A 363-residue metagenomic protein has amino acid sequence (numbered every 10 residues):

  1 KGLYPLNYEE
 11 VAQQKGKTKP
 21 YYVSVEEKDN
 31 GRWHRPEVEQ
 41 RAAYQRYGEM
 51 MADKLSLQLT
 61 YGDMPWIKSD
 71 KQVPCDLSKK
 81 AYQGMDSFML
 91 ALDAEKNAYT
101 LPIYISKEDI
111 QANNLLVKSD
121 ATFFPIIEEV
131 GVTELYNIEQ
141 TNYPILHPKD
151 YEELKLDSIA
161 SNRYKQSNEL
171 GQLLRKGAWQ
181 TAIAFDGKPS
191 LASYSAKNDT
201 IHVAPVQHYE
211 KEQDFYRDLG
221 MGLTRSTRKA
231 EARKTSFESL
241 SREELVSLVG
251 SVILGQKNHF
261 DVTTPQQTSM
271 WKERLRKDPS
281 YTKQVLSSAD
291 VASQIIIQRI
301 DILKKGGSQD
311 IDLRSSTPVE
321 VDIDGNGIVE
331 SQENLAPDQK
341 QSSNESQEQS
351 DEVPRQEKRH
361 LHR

Functional and structural regions predicted by a protein language model:
K1-L335, Q339, E345: N-terminal accessory/interface modules of nucleic-acid-binding and processing proteins
A336-R363: Long, low-complexity, intrinsically disordered segments
